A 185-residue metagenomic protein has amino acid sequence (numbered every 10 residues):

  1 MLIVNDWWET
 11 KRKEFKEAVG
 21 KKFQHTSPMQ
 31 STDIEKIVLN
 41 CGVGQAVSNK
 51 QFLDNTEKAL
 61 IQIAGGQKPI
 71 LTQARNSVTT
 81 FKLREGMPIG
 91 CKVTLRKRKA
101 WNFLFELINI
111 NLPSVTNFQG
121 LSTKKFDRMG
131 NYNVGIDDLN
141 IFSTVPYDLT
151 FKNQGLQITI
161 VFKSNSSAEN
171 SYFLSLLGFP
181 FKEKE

Functional and structural regions predicted by a protein language model:
M1-E185: Ribosome-associated RNA-binding proteins
